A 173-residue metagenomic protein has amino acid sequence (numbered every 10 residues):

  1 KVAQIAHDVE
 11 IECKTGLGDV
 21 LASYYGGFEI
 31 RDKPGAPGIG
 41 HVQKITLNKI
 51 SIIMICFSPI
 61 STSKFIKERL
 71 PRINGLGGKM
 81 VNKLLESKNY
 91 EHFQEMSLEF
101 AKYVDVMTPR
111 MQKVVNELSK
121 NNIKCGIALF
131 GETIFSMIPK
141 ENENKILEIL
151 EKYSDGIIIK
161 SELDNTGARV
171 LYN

Functional and structural regions predicted by a protein language model:
K1-P37: Gly/Ser-rich oxyanion-binding loop with an adjacent helix/lid that shapes the negatively charged ligand pocket
G40-N173: C-terminal nucleotide
